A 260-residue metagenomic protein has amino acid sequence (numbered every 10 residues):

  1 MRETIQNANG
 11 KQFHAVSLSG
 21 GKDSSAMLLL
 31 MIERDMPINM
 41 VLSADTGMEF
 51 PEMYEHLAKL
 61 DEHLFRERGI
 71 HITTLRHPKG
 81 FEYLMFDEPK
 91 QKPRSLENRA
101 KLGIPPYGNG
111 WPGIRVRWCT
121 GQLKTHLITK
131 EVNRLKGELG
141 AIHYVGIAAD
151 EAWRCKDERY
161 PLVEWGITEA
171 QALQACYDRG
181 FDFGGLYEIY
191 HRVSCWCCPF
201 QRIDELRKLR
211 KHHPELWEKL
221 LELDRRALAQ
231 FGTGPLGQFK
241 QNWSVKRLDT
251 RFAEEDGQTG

Functional and structural regions predicted by a protein language model:
M1-G260: Nucleotide-activated chemistry modules centered on ATP-dependent adenylation/adenylyltransferase
